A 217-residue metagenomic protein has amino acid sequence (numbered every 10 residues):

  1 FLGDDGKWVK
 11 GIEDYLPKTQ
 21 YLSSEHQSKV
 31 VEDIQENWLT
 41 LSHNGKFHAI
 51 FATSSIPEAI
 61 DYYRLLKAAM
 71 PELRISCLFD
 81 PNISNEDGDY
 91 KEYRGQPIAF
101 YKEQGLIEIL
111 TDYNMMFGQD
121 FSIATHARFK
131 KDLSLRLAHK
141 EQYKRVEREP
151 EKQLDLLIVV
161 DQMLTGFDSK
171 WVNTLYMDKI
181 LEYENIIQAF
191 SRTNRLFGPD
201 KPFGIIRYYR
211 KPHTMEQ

Functional and structural regions predicted by a protein language model:
L2-E13: Flexible hinge/switch segments at interdomain interfaces of large molecular machines
G11-V159: Conserved C-terminal RecA-like helicase domain
S54, D80, K179, Y209-K211: Cofactor-binding loop segments of dinucleotide-utilizing enzymes, especially the Rossmann-like FAD- and NAD(P)+-binding
P57-D61, I83-D87, L164-F167, E182-N185 (+2 more regions): Flexible loop/turn segments at secondary-structure boundaries
L65-P71, D168, N194-G198: Short, surface-exposed basic-aromatic patches at helix termini and helix-loop junctions that form
P71-L78, Y183, G198-P202: Flexible phosphate/Mg2+-sensing switch loops adjacent to catalytic phosphate-binding sites
L156-V159, M163-Q188, G204-Y208: A short beta-strand element within the Helicase C-terminal
I186, R192-Q217: Conserved segment of the helicase C-terminal RecA-like domain
